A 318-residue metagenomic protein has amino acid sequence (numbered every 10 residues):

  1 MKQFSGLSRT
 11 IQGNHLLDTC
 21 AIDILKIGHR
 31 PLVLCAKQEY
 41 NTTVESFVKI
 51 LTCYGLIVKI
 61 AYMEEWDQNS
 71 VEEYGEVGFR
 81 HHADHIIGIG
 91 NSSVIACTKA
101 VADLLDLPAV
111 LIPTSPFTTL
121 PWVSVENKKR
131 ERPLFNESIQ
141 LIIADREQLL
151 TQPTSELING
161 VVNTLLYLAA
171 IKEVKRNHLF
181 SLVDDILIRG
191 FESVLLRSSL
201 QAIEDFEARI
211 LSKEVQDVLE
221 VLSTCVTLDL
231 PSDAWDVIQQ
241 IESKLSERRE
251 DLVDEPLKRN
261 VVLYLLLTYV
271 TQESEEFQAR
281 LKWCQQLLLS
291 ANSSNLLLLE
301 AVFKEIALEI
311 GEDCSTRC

Functional and structural regions predicted by a protein language model:
M1-H85: ATP/NTP phosphate-donor binding region
S8, L104-E192: A glycine/threonine-rich phosphate-anchoring loop and its flanking beta-alpha core in nucleotide/phosphate-binding
N14, C35-K37, I89-N91, I112-S115 (+1 more regions): Fold-independent oxyanion-binding glycine-rich loops and adjacent beta-strand/coil segments at enzyme active sites
L17-D18, Y40-V44, S93-A100, T118-W122 (+1 more regions): Short glycine/serine/threonine-rich phosphate/pyrophosphate-binding segments that cradle anionic phosphate groups
P31-L32, D84-I87, P108-V110, Q140-I142 (+1 more regions): Structural motif
G78-P116: A short, small-residue-rich loop immediately preceding and capping a beta-strand
F180-L296: Active-site segments that bind and position negatively charged phosphate/pyrophosphate groups
E300-C318: Short, amphipathic C-terminal "tail helix"
